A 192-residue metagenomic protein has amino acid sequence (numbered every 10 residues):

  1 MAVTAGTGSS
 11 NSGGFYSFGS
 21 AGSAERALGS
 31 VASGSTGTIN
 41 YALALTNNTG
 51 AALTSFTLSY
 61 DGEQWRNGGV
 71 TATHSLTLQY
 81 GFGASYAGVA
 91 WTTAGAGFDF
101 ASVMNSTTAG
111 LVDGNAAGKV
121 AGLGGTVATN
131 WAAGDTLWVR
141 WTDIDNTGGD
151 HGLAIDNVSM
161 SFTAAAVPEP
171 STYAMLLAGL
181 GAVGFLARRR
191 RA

Functional and structural regions predicted by a protein language model:
M1-A51: Surface-exposed, low-complexity/disordered Ser/Thr/Gly/Pro/Asn-rich loops and linkers
T4-G6, T71, Y86: His/Asp/Glu-rich, glycine-adjacent segments that coordinate divalent cations and/or stabilize oxyanion chemistry on
G50, E63, G81-A164: Terminal, low-complexity interaction segments
E63-T73: Extended, low-complexity, turn-rich repeat/linker tracts enriched in Gly/Pro/Ser/Thr and Asp/Glu that occur
T77-Q79: Beta-strand signatures of extracellular beta-sandwich domains
E169-A187: A short, hydrophobic C-terminal helix/tail in secreted or cell-surface proteins
R189-A192: Short, charged juxtamembrane terminal tails flanking transmembrane helices
